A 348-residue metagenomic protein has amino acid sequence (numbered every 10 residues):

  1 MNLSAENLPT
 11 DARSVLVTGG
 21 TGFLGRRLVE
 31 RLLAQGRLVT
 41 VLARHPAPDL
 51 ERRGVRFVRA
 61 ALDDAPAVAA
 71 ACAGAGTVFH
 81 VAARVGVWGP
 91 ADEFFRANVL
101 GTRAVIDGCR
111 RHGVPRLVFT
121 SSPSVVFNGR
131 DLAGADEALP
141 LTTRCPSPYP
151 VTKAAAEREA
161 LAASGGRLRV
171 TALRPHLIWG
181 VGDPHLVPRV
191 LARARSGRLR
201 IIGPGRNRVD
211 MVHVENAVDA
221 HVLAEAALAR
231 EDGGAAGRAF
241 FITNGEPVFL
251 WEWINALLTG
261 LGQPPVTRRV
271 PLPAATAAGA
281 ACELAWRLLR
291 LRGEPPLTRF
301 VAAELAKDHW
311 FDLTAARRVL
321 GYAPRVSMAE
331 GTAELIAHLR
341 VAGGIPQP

Functional and structural regions predicted by a protein language model:
N2-S4, S14, F311-V319, A323-P348: Amphipathic terminal alpha-helices
S14-Q35: N-terminal Rossmann NAD(P)H-binding glycine-rich loop of SDR-like oxidoreductase domains
E51, V55-L100, G108, N128: NAD(P)H-binding glycine-rich loop region in Rossmannoid oxidoreductase-like domains and their noncatalytic homologs
L100, A104-Y149: Conserved Rossmann-fold NAD(P)-dependent oxidoreductase catalytic core, especially the SDR/UDP-sugar
C145-T171: Active-site Tyr-X1-5-Lys
L168-R189: Flexible, glycine-rich beta-alpha linker
L191-L199, V209-G262: Alpha-helical substrate-binding/gating segment
L258-A306: Terminal hydrophobic/aromatic helix or amphipathic segment near a protein terminus
